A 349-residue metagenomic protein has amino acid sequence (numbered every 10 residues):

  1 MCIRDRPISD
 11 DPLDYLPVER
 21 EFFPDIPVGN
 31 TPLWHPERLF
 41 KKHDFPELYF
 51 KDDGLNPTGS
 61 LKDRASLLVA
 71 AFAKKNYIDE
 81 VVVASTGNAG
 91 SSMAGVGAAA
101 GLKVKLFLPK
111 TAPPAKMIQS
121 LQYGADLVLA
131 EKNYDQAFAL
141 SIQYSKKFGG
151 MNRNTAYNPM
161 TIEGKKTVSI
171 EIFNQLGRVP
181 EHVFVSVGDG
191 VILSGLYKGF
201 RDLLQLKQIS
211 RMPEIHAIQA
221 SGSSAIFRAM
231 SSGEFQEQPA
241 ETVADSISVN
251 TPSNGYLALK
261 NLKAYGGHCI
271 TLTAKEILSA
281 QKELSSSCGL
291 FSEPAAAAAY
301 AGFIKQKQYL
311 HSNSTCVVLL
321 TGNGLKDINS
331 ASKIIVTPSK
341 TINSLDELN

Functional and structural regions predicted by a protein language model:
R4-N349: PLP-dependent amino-acid enzyme catalytic core
